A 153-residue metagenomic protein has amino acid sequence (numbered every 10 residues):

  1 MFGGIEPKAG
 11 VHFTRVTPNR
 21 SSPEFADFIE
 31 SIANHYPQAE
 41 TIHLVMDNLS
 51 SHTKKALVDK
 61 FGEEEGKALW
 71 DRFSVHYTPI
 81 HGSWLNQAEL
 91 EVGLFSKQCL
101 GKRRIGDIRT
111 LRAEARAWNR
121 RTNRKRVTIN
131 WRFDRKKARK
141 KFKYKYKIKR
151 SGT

Functional and structural regions predicted by a protein language model:
M1-T153: Short functional hotspots at interaction and active-site rims
